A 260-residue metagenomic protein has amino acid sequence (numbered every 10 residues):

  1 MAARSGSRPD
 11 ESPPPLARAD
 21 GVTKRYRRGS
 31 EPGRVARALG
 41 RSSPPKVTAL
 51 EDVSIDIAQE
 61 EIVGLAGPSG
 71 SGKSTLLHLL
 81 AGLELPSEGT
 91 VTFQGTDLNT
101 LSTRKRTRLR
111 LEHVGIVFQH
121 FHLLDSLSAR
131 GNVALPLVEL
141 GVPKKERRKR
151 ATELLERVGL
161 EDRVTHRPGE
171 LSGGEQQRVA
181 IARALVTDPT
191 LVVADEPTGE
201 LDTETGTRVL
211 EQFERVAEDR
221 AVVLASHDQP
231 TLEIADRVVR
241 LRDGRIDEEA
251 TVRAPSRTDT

Functional and structural regions predicted by a protein language model:
A66-P68: The feature captures the beta-strand-to-loop junction immediately N-terminal to the Walker
A81: Helix-to-loop junction immediately C-terminal to a conserved catalytic motif
G89-D97: Conserved ABC transporter NBD signature motif
L124-L135: Short coil-to-helix segment of the ABC ATPase nucleotide-binding domain corresponding to the Q-loop/switch region
R167-L171, E175-Q177: Conserved ABC ATPase signature
D188: Conserved catalytic motifs of ABC-family nucleotide-binding domains
V192-D195: Catalytic Walker B motif of ABC-type/P-loop ATPase nucleotide-binding domains
